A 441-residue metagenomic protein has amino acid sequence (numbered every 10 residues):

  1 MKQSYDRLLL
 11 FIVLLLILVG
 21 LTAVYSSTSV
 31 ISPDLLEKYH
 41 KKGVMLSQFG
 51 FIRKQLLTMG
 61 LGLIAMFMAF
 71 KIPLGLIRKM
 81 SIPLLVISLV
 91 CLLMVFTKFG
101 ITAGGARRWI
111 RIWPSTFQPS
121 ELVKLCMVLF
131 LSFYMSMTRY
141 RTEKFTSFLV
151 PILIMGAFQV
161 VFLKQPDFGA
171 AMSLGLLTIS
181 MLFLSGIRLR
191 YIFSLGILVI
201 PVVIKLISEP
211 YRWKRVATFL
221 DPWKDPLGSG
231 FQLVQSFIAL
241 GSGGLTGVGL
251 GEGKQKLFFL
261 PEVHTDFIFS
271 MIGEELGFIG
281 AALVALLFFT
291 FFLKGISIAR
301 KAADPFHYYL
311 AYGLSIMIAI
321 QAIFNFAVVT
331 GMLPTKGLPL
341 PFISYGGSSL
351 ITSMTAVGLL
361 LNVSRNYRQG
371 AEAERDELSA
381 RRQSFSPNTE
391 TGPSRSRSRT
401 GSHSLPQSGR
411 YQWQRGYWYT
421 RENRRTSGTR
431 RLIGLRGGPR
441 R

Functional and structural regions predicted by a protein language model:
M1-K2: Short, Lys/Arg-rich, polar N-terminal cytosolic tail immediately upstream of the first transmembrane signal-anchor
I12-L18, S26, E37-Q232, S270-V328 (+2 more regions): Hydrophobic alpha-helical transmembrane segments of multi-pass inner membrane proteins, especially in bacterial systems
V13, L18, G331-Q369, A373: Transmembrane alpha-helices of multi-pass inner-membrane enzymes
V30-I31: Transmembrane helices with small-residue packing motifs
A106-P114, G230, D266, L333-P341 (+1 more regions): Active-site-proximal inter-transmembrane loops
W113-V123, K164-P166, G244-G249, L338-L350: Glycine/serine-rich anion-binding loops at beta->alpha junctions that coordinate negatively charged ligand groups
D167-M172, G247-G253, V263-T265, F278 (+3 more regions): Transmembrane helix boundary and interhelical junction motifs in multipass membrane proteins
P222-T265, I279-G280: TM-adjacent membrane-interface loops and short helices in multi-pass inner/ER membrane proteins
